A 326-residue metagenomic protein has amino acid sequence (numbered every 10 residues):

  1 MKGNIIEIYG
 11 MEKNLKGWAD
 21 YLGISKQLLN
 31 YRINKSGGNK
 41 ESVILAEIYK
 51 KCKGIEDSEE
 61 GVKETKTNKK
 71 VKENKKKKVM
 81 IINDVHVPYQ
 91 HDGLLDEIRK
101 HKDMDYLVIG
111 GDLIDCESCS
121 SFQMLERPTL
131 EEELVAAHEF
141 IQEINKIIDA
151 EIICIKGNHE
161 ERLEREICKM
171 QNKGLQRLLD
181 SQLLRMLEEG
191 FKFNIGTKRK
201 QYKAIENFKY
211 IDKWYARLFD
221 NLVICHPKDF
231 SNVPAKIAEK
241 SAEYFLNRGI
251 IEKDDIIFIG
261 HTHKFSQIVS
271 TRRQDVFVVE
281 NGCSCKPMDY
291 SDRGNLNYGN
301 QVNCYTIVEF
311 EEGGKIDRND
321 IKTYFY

Functional and structural regions predicted by a protein language model:
M1-K13: Short, amphipathic alpha-helical "recognition" segments used to contact nucleic acids or chromatin
W18-A19: Short alpha-helical "recognition helix" segments of helix-turn-helix
Q27: Key DNA-contact positions within bacterial/archaeal DNA-binding proteins
N39-K63: Short Lys/Arg-enriched helix C-cap and helix-to-coil transition segments that create basic nucleic-acid-contact patches
I81-N83, Y106-D112, I153-N158, I224-C225 (+2 more regions): Active-site neighborhood of phospho(di)ester-bond hydrolases with catalytic His/Asp-centered motifs
I82, V87-G190: Core catalytic region of metal-dependent phosphoesterases/phosphodiesterases, especially metallo-beta-lactamase-like
K228-N319: Conserved beta-sheet core of the metallophosphoesterase superfamily
